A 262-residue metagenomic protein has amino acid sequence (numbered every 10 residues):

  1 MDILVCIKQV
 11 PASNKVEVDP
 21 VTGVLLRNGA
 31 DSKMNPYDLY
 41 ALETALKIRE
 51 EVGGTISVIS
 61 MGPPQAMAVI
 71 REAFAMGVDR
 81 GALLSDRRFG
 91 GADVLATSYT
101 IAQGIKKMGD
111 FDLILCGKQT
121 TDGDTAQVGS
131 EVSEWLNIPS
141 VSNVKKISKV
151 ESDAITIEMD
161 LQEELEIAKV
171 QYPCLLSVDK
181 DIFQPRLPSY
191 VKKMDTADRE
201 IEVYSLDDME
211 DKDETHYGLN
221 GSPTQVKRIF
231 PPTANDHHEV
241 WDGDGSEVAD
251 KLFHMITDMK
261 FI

Functional and structural regions predicted by a protein language model:
M1-I262: N-terminal glycine-rich FAD/FM-binding segment characteristic of electron-transfer flavoproteins
